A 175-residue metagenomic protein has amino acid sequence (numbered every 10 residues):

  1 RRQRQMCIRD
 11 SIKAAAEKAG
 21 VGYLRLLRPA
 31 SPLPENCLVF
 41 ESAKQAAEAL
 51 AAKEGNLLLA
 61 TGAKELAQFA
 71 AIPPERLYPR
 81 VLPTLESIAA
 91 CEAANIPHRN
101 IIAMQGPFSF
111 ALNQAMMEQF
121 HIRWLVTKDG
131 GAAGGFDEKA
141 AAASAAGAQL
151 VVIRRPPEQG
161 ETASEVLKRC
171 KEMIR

Functional and structural regions predicted by a protein language model:
R1-R2, V81, K128-G130, R154-P156: Short secondary-structure boundary segments
Q3-I8: Short, small-residue-biased leader/transition segments that mark boundaries at the very start of proteins
R9-E17, Y23, G135-A146: Short Gly/Thr/Asp-enriched flexible loops that form oxyanion-binding sites at enzyme active sites
K18-F40, A146-Q159: Short, acidic/small-residue loops that bind anionic groups at enzyme active sites
C37-K44, T162-R169, M173: Short acidic-hydrophobic, aromatic-tinged amphipathic segments that line or gate anion-handling sites
L38-A52, A60-K64, F108-F110: Active-site glycine-rich loop that binds ribose-phosphate moieties when present
G55-I101: Anionic-ligand binding region
A90-A146, V151-I153: A C-terminal functional module that forms or caps the active site or interfaces directly with catalytic machinery
